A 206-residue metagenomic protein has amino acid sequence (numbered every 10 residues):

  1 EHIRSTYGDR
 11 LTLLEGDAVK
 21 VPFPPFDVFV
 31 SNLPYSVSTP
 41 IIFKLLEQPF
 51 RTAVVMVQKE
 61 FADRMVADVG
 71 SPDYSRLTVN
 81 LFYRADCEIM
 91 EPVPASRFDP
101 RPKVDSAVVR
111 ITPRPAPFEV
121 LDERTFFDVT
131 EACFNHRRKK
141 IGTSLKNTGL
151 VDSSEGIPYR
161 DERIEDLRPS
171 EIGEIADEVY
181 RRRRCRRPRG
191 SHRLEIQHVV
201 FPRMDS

Functional and structural regions predicted by a protein language model:
E1-V129, S170, E174-E178, R187-S206: Catalytic cores of RNA-modifying enzymes
Q48, D68, H136, T148 (+1 more regions): Phosphate/oxyanion-binding loops and surfaces in catalytic or ligand/nucleic-acid-binding neighborhoods
D73, D152, R183-R184: A short hydrophobic/aromatic micro-motif that marks alpha-helical segments and, especially, helix-coil
V104, I111-A116, V120-D161: Long, well-ordered amphipathic alpha-helical subdomains in the mid-to-C-terminal portions of large enzyme subunits
L150-Y180: RNA substrate-recognition surfaces in RNA-acting enzymes
